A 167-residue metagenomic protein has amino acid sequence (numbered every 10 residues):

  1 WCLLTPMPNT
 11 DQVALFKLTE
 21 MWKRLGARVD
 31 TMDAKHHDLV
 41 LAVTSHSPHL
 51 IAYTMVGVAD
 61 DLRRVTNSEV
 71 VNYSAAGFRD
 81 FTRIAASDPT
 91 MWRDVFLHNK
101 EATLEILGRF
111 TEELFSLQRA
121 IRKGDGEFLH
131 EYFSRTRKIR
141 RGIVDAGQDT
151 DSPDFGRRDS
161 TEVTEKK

Functional and structural regions predicted by a protein language model:
W1-R83: Internal alpha-helical scaffold of NAD(P)-dependent oxidoreductase catalytic cores
A42, H46, L50, R109 (+2 more regions): Charged, amphipathic alpha-helical oligomerization/scaffolding segments
I51, L114-F115, I139-R141: A short hydrophobic/aromatic micro-motif that marks alpha-helical segments and, especially, helix-coil
N67-R135: Interdomain hinge/lid region at the active-site interface of Rossmann-like NAD(P)-dependent oxidoreductases
T136, T150-G156: Long, charged amphipathic helices and adjacent flexible linkers at domain junctions
G142-D151: Amphipathic alpha-helical coiled-coil segments
D159-K167: Short, low-complexity, charge-dense intrinsically disordered segments
